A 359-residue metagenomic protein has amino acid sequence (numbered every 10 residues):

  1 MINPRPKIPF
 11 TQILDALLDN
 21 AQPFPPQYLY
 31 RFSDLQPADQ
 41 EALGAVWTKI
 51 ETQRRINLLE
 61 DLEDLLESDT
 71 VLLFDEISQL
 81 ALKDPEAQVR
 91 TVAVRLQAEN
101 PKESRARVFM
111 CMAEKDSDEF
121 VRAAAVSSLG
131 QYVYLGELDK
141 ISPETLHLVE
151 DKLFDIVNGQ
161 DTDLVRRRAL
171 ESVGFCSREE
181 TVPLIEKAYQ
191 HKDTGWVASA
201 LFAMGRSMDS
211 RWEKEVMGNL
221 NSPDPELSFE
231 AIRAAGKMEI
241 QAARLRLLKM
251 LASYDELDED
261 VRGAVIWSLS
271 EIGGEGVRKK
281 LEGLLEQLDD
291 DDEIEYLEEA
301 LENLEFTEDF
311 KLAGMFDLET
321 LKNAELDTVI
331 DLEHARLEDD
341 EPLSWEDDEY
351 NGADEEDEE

Functional and structural regions predicted by a protein language model:
M1-T70, A324-E359: N-terminal alpha-helical scaffold/docking segments in eukaryotic complex subunits
I2-Q12, L35-W47, S68-K83, K102-K115 (+6 more regions): Amphipathic alpha-helical scaffolding segments comprising HEAT/armadillo-like alpha-solenoid repeats
D15-L35, A45-T48, I56-D69, L80 (+11 more regions): Structural detector for internal amphipathic alpha-helices that build alpha-solenoid repeat scaffolds
A21, I50-E51, P85-E86, S117-D118 (+5 more regions): Short inter-helical turns and helix N-cap capping residues of alpha-solenoid HEAT/ARM repeat scaffolds
D84, L153-D155, W196-V197, E293: Short, mixed-charge aromatic SLiMs
R90, V94, M112, S117 (+7 more regions): A broadly tuned "polar low-complexity/structure-edge" signature
E282-E359: Eukaryotic acidic, Ser/Thr-rich intrinsically disordered low-complexity regions
